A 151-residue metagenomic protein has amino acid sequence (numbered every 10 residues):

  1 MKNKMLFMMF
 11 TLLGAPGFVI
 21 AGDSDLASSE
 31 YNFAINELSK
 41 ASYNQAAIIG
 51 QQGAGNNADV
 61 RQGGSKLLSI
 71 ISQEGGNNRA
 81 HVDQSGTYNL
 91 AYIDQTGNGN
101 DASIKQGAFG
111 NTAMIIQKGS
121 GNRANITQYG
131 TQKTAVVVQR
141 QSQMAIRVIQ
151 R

Functional and structural regions predicted by a protein language model:
M1-M5: Positively charged n-region of N-terminal signal peptides that target proteins for export
F7-M9, V19: Cleavable N-terminal signal peptides
G14-P16: N-terminal signal peptide c-region/cleavage motif recognized by signal peptidases
A21-L90, D94-T96, N100, K105-R151: General marker for long, soluble alpha-helical cores
